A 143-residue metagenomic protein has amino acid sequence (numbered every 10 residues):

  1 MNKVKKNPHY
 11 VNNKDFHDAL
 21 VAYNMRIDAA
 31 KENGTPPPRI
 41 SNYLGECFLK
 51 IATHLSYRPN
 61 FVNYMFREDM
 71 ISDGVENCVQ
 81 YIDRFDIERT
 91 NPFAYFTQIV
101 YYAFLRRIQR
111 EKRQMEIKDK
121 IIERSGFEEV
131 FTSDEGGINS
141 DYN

Functional and structural regions predicted by a protein language model:
M1-D69, F127-N143: Extreme N-terminal regulatory/targeting segments of RNA polymerase sigma factors
K3, H9, F16, C78 (+2 more regions): Short linear sequence motifs
A30, A52, G74, C78 (+2 more regions): A generic structural signal for ordered alpha-helices
E46, K50, H54, E68-E76 (+1 more regions): Structural recognition of an alpha-helix C-terminal capping motif at a helix-to-coil junction
R58-M65, C78-I99, R110-M115: Short alpha-helix-to-loop micro-motif enriched in aromatics/charged/Gly
L105-R106: Alpha-helical transmembrane segments of multipass membrane proteins
R110-T132: Short, basic/polar amphipathic helix motif occurring as a linker/hinge flanking DNA-binding modules in transcription
